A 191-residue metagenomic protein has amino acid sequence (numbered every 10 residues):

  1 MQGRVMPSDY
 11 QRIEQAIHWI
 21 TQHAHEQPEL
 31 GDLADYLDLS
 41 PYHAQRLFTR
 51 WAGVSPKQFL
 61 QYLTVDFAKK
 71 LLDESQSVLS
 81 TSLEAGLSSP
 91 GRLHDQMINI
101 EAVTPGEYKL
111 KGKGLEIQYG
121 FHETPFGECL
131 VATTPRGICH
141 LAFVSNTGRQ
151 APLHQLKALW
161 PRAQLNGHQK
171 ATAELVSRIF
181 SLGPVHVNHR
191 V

Functional and structural regions predicted by a protein language model:
M1-A85, G91, D95, E101-V191: Basic nucleic-acid-binding alpha-helical/helix-turn surface characteristic of O6-alkylguanine DNA
